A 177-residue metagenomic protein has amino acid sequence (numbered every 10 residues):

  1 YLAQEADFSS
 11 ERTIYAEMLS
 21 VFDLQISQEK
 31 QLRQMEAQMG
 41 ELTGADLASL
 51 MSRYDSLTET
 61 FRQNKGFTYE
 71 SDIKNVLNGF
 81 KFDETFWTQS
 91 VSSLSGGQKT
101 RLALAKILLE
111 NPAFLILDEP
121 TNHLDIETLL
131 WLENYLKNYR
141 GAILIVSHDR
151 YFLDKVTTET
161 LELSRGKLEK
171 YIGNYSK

Functional and structural regions predicted by a protein language model:
Y1-K177: ABC ATP-binding cassette signature C-motif
